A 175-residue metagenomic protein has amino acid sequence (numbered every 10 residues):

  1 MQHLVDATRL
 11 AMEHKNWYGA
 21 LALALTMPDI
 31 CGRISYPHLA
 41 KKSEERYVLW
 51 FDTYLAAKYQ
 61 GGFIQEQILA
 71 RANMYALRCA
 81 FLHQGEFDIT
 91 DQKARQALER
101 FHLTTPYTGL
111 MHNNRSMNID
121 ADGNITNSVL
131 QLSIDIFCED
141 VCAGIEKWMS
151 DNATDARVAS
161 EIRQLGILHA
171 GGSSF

Functional and structural regions predicted by a protein language model:
M1-R46, Q65-L69, N73-A76, H83-D91: Amphipathic alpha-helical interface elements
A40-L49, Y54-K58: Lumenal/extracellular "mature" regions of secretory-pathway glycan-modifying transferases
D52-I167: Long, charged low-complexity segments
